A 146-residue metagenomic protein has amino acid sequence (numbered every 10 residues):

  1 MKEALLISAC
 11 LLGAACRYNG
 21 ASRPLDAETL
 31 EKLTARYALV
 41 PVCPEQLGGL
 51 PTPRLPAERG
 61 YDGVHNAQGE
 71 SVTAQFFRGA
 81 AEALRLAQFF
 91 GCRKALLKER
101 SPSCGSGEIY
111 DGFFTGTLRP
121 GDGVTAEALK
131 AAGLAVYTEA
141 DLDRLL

Functional and structural regions predicted by a protein language model:
M1-L5: Extreme N-terminal starter segment of soluble prokaryotic enzymes
C10, K98-S101, D141: Short, well-ordered beta-to-alpha junction loops that form the rim of enzyme active sites and present histidine/acidic
G13-N19: Short N-terminal binding/cap micro-motifs at the start of the first secondary-structure element
G20-R23, D111-G116: Short glycine-enriched, charge-decorated loop/helix-capping segments at active-site entrances that position
R23-H65: Short, surface-exposed acidic-centric catalytic microdomains
L25-L39, G79-K94: Short amphipathic alpha-helices and their capping/turn segments at secondary-structure boundaries
L47-G49, L55-L86, T117-L146: Divalent-metal-activated hydrolytic enzyme cores
K98-F113: Internal, conserved structured core segments that host functional sites
